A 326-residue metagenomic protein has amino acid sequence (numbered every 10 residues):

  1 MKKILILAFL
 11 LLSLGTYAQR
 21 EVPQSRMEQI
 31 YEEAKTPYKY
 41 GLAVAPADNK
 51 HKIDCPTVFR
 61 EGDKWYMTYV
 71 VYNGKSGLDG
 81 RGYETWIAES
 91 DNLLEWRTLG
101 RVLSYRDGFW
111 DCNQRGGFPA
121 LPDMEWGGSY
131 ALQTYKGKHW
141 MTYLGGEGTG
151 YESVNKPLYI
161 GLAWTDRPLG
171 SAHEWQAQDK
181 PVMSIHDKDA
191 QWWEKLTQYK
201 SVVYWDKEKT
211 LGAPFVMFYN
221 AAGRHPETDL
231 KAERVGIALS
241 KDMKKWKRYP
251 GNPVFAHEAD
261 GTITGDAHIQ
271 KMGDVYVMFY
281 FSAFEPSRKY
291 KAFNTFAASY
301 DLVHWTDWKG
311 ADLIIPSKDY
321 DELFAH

Functional and structural regions predicted by a protein language model:
I4-S13: Sec-dependent N-terminal signal peptides
Q19-G117, L121-Y199, Y204-T262, Q270-F324: Beta-rich carbohydrate-recognition and catalytic domains
A267: Conserved GNAT-family N-acetyltransferase fold
